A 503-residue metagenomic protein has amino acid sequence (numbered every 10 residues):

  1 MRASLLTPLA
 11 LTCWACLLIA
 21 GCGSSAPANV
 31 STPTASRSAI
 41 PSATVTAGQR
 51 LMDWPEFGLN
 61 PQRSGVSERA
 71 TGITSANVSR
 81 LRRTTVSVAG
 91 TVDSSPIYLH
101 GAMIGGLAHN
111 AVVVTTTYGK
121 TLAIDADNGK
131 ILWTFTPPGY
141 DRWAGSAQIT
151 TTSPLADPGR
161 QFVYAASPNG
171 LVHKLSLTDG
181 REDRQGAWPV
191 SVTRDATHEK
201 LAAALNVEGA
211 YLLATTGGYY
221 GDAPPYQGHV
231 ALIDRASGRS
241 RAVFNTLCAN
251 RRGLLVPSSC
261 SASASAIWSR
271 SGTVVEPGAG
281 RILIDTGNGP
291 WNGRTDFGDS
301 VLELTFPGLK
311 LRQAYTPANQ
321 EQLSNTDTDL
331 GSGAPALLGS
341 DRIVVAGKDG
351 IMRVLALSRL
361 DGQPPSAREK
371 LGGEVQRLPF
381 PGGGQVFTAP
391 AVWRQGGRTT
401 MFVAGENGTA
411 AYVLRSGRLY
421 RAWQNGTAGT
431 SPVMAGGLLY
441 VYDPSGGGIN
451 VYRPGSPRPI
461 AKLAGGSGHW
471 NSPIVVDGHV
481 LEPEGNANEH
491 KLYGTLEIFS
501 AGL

Functional and structural regions predicted by a protein language model:
M1-T12: Bacterial N-terminal signal peptides that target proteins for export
C22-S25: Bacterial signal peptide processing site
V30-Q49: Post-signal peptide N-terminal segment of mature Sec-exported envelope proteins
G48-A70: Predominantly extracellular/luminal regions of secreted and cell-surface proteins, especially disulfide-bonded
Q49-R50, E68-T91, M103-A108, G119-A147 (+7 more regions): Extracytoplasmic/lumenal domain signature
